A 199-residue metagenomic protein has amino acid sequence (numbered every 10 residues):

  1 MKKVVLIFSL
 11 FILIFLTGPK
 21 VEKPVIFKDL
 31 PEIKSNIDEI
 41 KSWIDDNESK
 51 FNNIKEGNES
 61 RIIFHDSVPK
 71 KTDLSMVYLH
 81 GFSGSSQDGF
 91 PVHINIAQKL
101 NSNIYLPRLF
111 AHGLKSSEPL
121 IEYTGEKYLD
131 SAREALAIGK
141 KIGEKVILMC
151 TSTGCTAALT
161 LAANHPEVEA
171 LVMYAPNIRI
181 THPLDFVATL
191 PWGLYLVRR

Functional and structural regions predicted by a protein language model:
M1-E39: N-terminal membrane-anchoring alpha-helices
D29-K71: N-terminal cap/lid segment of alpha/beta-hydrolase-fold proteins
K55-N101, L106-L109: Short, surface-exposed "cap/lid" segments of acyl-processing enzymes
P91, T160-N164: Active-site signature of alpha/beta-hydrolase-fold catalytic machinery across serine- and Asp/Cys-nucleophile hydrolases
R108-G113, N177: Short beta-to-alpha linker loops that shape the active-site pocket of alpha/beta-hydrolase fold enzymes
L114-I142, I147: Catalytic nucleophile-loop/oxyanion-hole region of alpha/beta-hydrolase and closely related hydrolase-like folds
M149-A158: Gly/Ala-rich beta-loop-alpha elbow adjacent to hydrolase catalytic centers
E169-R199: Hydrolase active-site cap/lid region
